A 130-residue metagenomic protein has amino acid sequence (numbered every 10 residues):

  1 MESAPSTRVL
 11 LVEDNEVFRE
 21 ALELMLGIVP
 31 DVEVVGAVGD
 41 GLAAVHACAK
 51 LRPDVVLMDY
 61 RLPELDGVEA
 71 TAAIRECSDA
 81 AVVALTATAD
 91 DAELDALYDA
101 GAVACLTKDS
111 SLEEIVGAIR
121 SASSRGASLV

Functional and structural regions predicted by a protein language model:
E13: Conserved acidic carboxylate
E16-G36: Two-component/phosphorelay signaling modules centered on CheY-like receiver
D40-A43, D66-E69: Acidic catalytic/metal-coordinating carboxylates
A49-L51, A73-A80, A100: Conserved phosphotransfer cores of two-component systems
D59, T86: Active-site residues of response regulator receiver
P63: The feature encodes the CheY-like receiver
A92, S110-S123, A127: C-terminal output helix
